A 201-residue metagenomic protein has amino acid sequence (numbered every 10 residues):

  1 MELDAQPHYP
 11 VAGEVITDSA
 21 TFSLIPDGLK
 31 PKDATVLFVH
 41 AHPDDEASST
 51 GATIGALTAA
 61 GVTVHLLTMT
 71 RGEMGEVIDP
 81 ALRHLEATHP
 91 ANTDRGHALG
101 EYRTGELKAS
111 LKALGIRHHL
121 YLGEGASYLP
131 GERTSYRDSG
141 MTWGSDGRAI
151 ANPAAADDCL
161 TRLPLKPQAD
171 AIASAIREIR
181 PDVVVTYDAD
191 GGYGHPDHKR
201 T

Functional and structural regions predicted by a protein language model:
E2-I179: Active-site rim/loop-helix segments in enzyme catalytic domains that contact anionic ligands
K166-T201: Active-site adenylate/phosphate-handling loop in enzymes that bind or generate adenylated species
